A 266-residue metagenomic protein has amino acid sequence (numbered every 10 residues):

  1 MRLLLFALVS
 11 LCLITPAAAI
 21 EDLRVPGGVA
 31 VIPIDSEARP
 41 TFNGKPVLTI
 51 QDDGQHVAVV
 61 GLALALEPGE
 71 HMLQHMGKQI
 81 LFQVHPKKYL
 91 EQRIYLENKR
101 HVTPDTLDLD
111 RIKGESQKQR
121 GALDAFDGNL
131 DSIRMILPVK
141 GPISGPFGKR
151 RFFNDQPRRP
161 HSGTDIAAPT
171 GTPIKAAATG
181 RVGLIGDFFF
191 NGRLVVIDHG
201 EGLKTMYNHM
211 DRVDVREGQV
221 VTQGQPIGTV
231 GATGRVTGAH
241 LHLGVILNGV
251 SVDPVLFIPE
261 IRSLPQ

Functional and structural regions predicted by a protein language model:
M1-A7: Sec-dependent signal peptide recognition, specifically the positively charged N-region followed immediately by
C12-P16: N-terminal signal peptide c-region/cleavage motif recognized by signal peptidases
A18-K88: Cationic-aromatic interfacial patches
L81-N191: Surface-exposed, glycine-biased beta-strand/turn segments
A167, P173-A177, Y207, G218-V221 (+2 more regions): Small beta-strand-rich domains/subdomains or short beta-sheet motifs embedded in larger alpha/beta proteins
P173-V182, R212-V230: Short, well-structured beta-strand-loop connectors
A177-D211, A239: Zn2+-dependent peptidoglycan hydrolase active-site motif and core
L194-D198, Q219-Q266: Conserved, short, structured surface segments that act as functional micro-motifs
